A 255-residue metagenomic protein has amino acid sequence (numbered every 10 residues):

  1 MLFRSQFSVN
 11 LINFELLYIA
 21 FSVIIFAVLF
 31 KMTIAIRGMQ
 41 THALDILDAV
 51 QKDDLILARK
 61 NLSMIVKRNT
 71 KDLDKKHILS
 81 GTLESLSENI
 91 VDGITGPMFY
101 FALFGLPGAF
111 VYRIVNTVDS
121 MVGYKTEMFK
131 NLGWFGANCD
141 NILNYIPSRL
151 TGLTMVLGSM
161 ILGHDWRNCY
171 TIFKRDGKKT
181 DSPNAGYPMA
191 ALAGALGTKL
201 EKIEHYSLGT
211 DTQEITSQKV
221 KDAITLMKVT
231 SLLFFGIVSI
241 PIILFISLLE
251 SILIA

Functional and structural regions predicted by a protein language model:
M1-V111, K125-A255: Hydrophobic alpha-helical transmembrane segments
I114, V118, V122: Active-site His/Glu-centered metal-binding helix of metallohydrolases
